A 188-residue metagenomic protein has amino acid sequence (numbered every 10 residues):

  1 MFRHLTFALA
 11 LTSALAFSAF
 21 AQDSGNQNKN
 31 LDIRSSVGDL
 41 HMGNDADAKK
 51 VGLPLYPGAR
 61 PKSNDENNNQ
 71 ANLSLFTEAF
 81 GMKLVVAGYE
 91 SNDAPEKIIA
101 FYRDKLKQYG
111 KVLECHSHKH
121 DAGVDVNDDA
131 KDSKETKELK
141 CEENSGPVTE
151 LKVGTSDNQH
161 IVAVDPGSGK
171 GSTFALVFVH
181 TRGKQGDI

Functional and structural regions predicted by a protein language model:
F2-H4, A21-I188: An acidic-aromatic pocket/loop used at catalytic or ligand-binding sites
T6-A16: Bacterial N-terminal signal peptides
